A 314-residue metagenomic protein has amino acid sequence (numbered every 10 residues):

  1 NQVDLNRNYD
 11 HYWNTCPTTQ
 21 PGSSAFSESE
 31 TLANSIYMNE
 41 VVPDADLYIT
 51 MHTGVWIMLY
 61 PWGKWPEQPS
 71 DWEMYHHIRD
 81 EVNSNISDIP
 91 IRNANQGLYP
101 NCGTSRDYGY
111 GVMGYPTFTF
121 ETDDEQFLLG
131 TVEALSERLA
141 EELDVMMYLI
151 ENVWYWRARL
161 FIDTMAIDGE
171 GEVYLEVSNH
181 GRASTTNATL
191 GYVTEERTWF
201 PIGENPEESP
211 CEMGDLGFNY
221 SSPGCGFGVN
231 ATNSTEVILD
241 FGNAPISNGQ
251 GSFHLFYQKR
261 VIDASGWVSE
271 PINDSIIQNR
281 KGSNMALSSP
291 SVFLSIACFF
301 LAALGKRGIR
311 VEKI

Functional and structural regions predicted by a protein language model:
N1-D168: Metallocarboxypeptidase
G169-L175: Structural beta-strand segments of beta-rich domains
V177-R182: Asparagine-centered strand-capping/turn motif at beta-strand->loop junctions
A183-G191, P201: Short, hydrophobic/aromatic beta-strand segments
R197-G249, Y257-I262: Intrinsically disordered, low-complexity Pro/Gly/Ser/Thr-rich segments with frequent PxxP/GP/PP motifs and embedded
G266-G282: Short beta-strand elements
R280-L294: Juxtamembrane/start-of-transmembrane alpha-helix segments at the extracytoplasmic/lumenal side of membrane anchors
P290-G308: A cross-kingdom C-terminal cell-surface attachment/processing module
